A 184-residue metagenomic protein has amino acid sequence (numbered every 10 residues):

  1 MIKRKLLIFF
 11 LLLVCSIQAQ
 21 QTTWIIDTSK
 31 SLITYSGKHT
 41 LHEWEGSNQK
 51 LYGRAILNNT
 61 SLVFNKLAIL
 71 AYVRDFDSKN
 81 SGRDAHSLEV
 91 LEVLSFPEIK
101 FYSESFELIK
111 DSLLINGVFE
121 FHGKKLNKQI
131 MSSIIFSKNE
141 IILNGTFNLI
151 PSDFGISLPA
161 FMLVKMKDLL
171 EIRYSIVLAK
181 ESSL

Functional and structural regions predicted by a protein language model:
M1-T23: Bacterial Sec-dependent N-terminal signal peptides
Q20-L184: Low-complexity, acidic/polar, glycine-enriched regions of mature
